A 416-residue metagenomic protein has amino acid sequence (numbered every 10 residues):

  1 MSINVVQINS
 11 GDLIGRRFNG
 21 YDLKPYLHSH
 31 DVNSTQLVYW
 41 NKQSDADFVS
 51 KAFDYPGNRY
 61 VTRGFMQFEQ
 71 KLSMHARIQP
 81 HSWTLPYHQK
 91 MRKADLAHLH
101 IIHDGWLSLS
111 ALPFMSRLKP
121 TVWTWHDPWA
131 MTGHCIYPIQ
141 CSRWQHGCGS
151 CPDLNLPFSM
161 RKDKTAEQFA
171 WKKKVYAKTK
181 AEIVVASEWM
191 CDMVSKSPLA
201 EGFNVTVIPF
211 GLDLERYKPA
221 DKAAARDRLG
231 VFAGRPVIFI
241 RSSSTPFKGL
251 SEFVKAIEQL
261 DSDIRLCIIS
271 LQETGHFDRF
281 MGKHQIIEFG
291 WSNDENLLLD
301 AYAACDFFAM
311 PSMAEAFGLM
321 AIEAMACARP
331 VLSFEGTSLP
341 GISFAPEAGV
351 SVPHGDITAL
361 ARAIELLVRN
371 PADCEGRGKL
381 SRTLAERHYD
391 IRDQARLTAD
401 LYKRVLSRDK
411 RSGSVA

Functional and structural regions predicted by a protein language model:
S195, G211-R228, G234, D278-R279 (+1 more regions): Acidic anion/phosphate-binding donor-loop and adjacent secondary structure in glycosyltransferase catalytic cores
V231-K248, V254-I257: Conserved donor-binding/catalytic core segment of Leloir-type glycosyltransferases
G275-L299: Nucleotide-activated donor-binding/catalytic signature segment of Leloir-type glycosyltransferases, i.e., the conserved
D300-C305: Short alpha-helical donor nucleotide-sugar binding micro-motif in glycosyltransferases
M313: Aromatic "clamp/platform" in nucleotide-sugar-dependent glycosyltransferases that forms part of the donor/acceptor
P330-S333: Short hydrophobic beta-strand element within catalytic cores of glycosyltransferases and related nucleotide-activated
A345-P346, V350-I357, L366-P371: Conserved acidic donor-binding segment of nucleotide-sugar-dependent glycosyltransferases
L366, D373-H388, Q394-D400, R404: A short, well-ordered alpha-helix in the C-terminal region of glycosyltransferases
